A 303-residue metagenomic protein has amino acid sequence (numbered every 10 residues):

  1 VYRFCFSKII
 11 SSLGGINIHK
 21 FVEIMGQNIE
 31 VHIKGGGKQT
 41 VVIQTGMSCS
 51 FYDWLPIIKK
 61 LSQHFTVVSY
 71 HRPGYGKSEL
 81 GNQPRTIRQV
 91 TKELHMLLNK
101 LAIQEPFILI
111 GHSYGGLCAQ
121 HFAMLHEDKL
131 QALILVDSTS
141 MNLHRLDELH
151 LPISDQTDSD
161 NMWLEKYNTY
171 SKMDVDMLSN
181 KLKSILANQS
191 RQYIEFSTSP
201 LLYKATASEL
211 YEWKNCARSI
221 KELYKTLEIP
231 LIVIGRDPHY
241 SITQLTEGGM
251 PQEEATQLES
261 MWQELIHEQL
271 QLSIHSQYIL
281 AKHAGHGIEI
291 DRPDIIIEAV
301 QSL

Functional and structural regions predicted by a protein language model:
I9-N28: N-terminal cap/lid segment of alpha/beta-hydrolase-fold proteins
Q27-K77, L125: Conserved HGGG/HGGXW glycine-rich cap/lid loop of the alpha/beta-hydrolase fold
Q44, Y70-R72, V136, G235 (+1 more regions): Alpha/beta-hydrolase
S69-I110, P152: Active-site loop/oxyanion-hole signature of alpha/beta-hydrolase fold enzymes
E105-E148: Conserved hydrolase catalytic core segment
I134-N168: Flexible "cap/lid" loop of the alpha/beta hydrolase fold
L186-L280: Conserved serine/cysteine hydrolase catalytic core
S273-L303: Catalytic active-site module of serine/aspartate enzymes centered on a nucleophile-bearing elbow/loop
